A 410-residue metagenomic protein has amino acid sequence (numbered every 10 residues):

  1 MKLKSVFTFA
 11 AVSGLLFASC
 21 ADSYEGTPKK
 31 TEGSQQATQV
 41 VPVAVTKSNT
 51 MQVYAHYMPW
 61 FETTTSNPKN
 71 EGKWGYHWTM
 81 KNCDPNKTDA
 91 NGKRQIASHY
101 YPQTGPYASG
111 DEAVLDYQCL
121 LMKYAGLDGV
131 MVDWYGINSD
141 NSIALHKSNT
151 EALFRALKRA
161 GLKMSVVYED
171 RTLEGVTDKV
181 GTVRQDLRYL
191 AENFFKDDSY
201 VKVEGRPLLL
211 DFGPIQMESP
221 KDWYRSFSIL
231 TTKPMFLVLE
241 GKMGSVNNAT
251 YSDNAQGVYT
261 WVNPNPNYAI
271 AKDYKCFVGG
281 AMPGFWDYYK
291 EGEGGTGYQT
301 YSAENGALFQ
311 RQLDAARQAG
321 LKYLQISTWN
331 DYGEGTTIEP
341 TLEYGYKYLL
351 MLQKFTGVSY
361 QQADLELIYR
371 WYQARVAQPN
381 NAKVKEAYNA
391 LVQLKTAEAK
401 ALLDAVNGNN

Functional and structural regions predicted by a protein language model:
M1-F7: Bacterial N-terminal signal peptides that target proteins for export
K2, G14-L15, G161, L402: Acidic/proline-rich low-complexity IDRs
T8-A18: Bacterial N-terminal signal peptides
F17-V43: Bacterial Sec-dependent N-terminal signal peptides
G33-N410: Glycan-processing catalytic domains of CAZymes
